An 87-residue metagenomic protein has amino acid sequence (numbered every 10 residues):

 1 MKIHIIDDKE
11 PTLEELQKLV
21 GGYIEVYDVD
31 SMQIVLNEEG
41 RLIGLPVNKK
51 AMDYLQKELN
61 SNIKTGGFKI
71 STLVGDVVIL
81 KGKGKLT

Functional and structural regions predicted by a protein language model:
M1-T87: Detector for the mature cores of small, proteolytically processed and post-translationally modified peptide effectors
